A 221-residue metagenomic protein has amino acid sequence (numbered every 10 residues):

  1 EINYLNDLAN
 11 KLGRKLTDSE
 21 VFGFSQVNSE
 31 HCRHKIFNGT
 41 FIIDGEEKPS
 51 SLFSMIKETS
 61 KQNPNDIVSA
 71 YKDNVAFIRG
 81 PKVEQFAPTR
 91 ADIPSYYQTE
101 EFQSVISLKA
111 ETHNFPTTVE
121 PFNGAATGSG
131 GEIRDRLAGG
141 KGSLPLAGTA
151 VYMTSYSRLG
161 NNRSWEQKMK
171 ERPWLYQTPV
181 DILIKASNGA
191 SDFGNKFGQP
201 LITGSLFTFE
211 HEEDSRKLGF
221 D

Functional and structural regions predicted by a protein language model:
E1-D221: Core nucleic-acid recognition elements
